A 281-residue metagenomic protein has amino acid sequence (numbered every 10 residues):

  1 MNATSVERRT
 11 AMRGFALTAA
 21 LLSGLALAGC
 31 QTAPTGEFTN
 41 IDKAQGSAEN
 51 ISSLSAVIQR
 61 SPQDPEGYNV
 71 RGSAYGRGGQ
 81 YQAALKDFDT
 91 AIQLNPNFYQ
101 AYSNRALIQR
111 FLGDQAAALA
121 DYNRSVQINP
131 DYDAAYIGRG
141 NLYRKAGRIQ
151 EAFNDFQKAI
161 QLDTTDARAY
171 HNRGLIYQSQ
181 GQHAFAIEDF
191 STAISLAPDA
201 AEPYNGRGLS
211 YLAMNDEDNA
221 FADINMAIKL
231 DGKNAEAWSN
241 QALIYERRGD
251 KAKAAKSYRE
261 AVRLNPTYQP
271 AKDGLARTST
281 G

Functional and structural regions predicted by a protein language model:
N2-A3, Q31-T39, Q45, F221 (+2 more regions): Terminal, low-structured helical/coil segments at or just beyond the last alpha-helical repeat
T4-L17: Bacterial N-terminal signal peptides that target proteins for export
L17, L21-K86, Q93: N-terminal leader/linker segments that initiate helical-solenoid repeat arrays
A44-S53, G79-T90, F111-R124, A146-K158 (+4 more regions): Structural signature of tandem alpha-helical TPR/SEL1-like repeats, specifically the intra-repeat loop/turn
P65-E66, Y99-Q100, D133-A134, A167-R168 (+4 more regions): Helix-start (N-cap) detector for alpha-helical repeat units in TPR-like alpha-solenoids, especially tetratricopeptide
